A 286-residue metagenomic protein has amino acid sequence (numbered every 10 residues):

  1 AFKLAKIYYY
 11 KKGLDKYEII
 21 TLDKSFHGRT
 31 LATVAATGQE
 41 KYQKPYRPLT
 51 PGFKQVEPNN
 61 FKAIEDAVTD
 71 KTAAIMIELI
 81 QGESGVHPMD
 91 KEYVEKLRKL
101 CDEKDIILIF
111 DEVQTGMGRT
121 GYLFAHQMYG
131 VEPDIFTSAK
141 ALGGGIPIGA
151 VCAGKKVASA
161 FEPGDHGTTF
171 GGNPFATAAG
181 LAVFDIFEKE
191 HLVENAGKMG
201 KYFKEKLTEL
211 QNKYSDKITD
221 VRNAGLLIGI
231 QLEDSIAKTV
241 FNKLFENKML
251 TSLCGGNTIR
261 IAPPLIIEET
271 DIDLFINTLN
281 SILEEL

Functional and structural regions predicted by a protein language model:
F2-L286: Conserved N-terminal phosphate-binding loop of PLP-dependent enzymes in the Aspartate aminotransferase
